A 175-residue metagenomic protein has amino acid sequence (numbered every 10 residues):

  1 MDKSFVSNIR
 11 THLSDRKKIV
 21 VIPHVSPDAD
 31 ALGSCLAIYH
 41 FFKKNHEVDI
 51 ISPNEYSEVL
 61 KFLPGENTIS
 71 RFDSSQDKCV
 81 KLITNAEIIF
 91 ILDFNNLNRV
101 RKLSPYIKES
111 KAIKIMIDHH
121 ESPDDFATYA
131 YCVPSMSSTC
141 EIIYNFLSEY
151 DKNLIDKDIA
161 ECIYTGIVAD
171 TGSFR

Functional and structural regions predicted by a protein language model:
M1-R175: Replace "Mg2+/Mn2+-dependent" with "divalent metal-dependent
